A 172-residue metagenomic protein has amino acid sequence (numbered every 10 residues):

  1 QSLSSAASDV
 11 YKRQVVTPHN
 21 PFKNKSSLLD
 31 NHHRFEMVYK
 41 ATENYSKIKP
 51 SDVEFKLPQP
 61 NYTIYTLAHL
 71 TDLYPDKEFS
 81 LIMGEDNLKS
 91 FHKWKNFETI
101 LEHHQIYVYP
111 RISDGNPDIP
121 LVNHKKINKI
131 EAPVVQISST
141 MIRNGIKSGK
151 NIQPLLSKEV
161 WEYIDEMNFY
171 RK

Functional and structural regions predicted by a protein language model:
Q1, K25-L28, L57: Charge-dense, low-complexity intrinsically disordered segments
Q1-A7, Y11: Single conserved hydrophobic/aromatic residue that forms the stacking wall/gate of nucleotide- or nucleobase-binding
D9, R13, E78-L81: A general secondary-structure boundary signal
K12-I48: N-terminal polybasic phosphate/anion-binding patch
H33-E36, P50-K172: Classical nucleotidyltransferase
